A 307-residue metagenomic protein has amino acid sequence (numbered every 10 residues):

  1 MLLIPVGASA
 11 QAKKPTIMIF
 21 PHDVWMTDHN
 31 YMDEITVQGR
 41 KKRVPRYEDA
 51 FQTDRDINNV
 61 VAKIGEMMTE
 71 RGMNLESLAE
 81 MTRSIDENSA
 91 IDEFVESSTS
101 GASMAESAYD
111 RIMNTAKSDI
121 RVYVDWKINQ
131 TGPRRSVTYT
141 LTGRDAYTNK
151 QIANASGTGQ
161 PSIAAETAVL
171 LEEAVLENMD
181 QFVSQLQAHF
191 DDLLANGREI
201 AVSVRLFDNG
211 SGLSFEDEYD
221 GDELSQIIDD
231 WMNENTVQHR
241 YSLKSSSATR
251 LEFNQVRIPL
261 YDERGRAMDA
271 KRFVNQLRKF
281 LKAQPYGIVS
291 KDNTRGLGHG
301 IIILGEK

Functional and structural regions predicted by a protein language model:
M1-K13: Bacterial Sec-dependent N-terminal signal peptides
Q11-M32, K150-R240, R295: C-terminal/domain-edge helix-coil "capping" segments
H22-W25, E80-M81, K127, T142 (+3 more regions): Solvent-exposed coil/turn segments that connect beta secondary-structure elements in extracytoplasmic/periplasmic
T27-N30, I85-N88, T131-R134, S211-L213: Extracytoplasmic/secreted cell-surface and envelope-processing proteins
D33-A116, R121, D222-Y286: N-terminal segment of the mature soluble domain
D119-A164, R295-K307: Amphipathic beta-strand/beta-sheet edge segments enriched in Tyr/Trp
D125-Q130, R240-S246, V289-N293: Short amphipathic beta-strand and strand-loop transition segments with alternating hydrophobic
Q276-K307: C-terminal basic regulatory modules in eukaryotic proteins
